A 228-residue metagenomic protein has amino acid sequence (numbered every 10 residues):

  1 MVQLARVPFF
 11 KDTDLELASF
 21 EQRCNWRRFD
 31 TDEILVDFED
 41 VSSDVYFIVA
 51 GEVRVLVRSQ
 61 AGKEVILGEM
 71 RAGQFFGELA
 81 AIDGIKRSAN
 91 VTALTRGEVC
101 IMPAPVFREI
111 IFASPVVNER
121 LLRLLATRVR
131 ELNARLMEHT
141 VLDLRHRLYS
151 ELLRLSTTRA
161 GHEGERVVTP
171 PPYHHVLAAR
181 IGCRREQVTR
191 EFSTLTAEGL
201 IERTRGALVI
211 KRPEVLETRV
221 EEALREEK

Functional and structural regions predicted by a protein language model:
M1-I34, F76, A80-A81: Cyclic nucleotide-binding regulatory module and flanking cytosolic helices
P8-F9, E33-R96: Cyclic nucleotide-binding regulatory domains
L17, G68-A126, R130: Cyclic-nucleotide recognition modules
F112-R185: Polybasic "coupling" helices that flank or enter modular domains
R159, Y173, L208-E226: Short, cationic-aromatic polyanion-contact patches
T194-L195: Basic amphipathic alpha-helical segments that dock to polyanions
G199: Glycine-centered, phosphate/nucleic-acid-interacting loop/turn motifs that mediate DNA/RNA or nucleotide
